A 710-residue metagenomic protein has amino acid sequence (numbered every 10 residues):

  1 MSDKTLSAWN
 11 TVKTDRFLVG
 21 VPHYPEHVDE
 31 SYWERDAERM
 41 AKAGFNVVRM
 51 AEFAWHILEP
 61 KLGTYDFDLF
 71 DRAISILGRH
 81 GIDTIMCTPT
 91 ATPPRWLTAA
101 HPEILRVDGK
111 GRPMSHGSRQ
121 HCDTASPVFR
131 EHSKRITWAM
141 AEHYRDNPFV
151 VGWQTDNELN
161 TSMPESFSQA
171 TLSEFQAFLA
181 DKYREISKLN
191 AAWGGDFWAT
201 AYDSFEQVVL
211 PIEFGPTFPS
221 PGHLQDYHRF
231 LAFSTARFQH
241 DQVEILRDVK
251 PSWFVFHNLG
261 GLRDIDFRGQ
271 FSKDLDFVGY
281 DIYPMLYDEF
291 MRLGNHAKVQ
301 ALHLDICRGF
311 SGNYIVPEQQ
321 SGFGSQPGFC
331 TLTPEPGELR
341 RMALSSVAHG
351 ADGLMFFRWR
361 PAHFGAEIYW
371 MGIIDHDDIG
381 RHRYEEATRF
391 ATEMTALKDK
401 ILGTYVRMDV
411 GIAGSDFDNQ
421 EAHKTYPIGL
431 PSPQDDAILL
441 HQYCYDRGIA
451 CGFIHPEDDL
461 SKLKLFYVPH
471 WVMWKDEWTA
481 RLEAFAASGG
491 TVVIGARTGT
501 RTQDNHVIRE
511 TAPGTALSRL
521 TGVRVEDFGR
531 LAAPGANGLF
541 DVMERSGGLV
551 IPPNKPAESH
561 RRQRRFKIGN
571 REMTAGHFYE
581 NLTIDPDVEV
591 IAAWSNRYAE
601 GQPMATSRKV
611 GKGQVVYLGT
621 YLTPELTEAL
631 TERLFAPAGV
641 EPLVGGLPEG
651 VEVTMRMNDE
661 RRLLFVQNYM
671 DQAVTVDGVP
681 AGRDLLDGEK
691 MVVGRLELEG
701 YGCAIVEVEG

Functional and structural regions predicted by a protein language model:
M1-R49, P60, S75, K400: N-terminal carbohydrate-binding accessory modules
D15-F17, G44-N46, G78-T84, D146-V151 (+7 more regions): Short, well-ordered coil/turn segments that N-cap beta-strands
L18-E30, F53-D68, S115-K134, L159-M163 (+6 more regions): The substrate-binding groove and active-site-proximal loops of carbohydrate-active enzymes, especially glycoside
V21, M40, V48, L77 (+8 more regions): Conserved, mostly hydrophobic/aromatic
V28-K42, R135, A139, G260-F271 (+1 more regions): Short, acidic/polar
R35-K42, R49-M114, A141, Q242-V249 (+1 more regions): Aromatic-lined substrate-binding rim segments of carbohydrate-active enzymes
K110-F277, D281-L302: Polysaccharide-binding and catalytic clefts of secreted carbohydrate-active enzymes
F205-V208, S252, S272, Y283-L286 (+1 more regions): Carbohydrate-binding surfaces of carbohydrate-active enzymes
